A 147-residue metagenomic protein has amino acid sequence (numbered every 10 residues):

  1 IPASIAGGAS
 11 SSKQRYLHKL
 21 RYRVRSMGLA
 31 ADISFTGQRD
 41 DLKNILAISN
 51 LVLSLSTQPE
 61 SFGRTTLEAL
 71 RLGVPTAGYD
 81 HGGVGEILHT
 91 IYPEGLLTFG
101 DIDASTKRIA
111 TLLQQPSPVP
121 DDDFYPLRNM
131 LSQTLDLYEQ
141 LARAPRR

Functional and structural regions predicted by a protein language model:
I1-H18: Glycosyltransferase donor-sugar binding loop
S12-L17, A30-R39, I45: Active-site donor-binding acidic/aromatic loop of nucleotide-activated sugar and phosphosugar transferases involved
D41, T57-S61, G83: Active-site donor-sugar recognition loop in glycosyltransferases
K43, T66-R71, G85-E86: Short alpha-helical segment that forms part of, or immediately flanks, the ligand-binding pocket in carbohydrate-active
A47-S61: Acidic donor-binding loop of glycosyltransferase active sites
P75-G78: Short hydrophobic beta-strand element within catalytic cores of glycosyltransferases and related nucleotide-activated
T90-D103, T111-Q114: Conserved acidic donor-binding segment of nucleotide-sugar-dependent glycosyltransferases
Q114-R146: A charged, aromatic-enriched C-terminal amphipathic alpha-helix characteristic of glycosyltransferases across folds
